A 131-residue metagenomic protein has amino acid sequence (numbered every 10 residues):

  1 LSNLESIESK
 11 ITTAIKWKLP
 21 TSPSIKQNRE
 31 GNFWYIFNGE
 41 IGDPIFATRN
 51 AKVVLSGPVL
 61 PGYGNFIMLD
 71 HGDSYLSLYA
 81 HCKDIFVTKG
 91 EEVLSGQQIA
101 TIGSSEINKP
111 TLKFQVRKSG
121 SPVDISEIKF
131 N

Functional and structural regions predicted by a protein language model:
L1-G64: Surface-exposed, glycine-biased beta-strand/turn segments
Q27, H71, V116-K118: Flexible glycine-/small-residue-rich
N28, S56, I85, I102-S105: Residue-level recognition of beta-strand microenvironments
N38, P44-T48, Y79-A80, G90-V93 (+2 more regions): Small beta-strand-rich domains/subdomains or short beta-sheet motifs embedded in larger alpha/beta proteins
S56, Y75-G96: Short histidine-centered loop motifs in beta-beta connectors
N65-Y79, S121: Short beta-strand-turn/beta-hairpin segments enriched in glycine/proline and small hydrophobics that form edge-strand
I67, E91-N131: Conserved, short, structured surface segments that act as functional micro-motifs
